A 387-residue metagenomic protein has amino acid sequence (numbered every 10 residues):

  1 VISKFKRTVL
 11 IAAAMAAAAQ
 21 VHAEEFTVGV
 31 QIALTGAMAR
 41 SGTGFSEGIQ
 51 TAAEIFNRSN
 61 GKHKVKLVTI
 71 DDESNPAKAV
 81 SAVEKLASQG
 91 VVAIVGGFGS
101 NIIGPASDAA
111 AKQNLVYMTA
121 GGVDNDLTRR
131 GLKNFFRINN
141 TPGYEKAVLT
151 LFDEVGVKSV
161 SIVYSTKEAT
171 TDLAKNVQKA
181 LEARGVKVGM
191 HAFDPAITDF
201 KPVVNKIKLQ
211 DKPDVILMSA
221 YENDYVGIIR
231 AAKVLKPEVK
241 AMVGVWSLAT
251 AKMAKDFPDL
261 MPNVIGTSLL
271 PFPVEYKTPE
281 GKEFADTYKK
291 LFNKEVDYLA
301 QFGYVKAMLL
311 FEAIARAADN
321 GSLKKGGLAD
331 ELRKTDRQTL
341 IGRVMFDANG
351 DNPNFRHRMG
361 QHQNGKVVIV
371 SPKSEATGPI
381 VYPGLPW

Functional and structural regions predicted by a protein language model:
V1-V9: Bacterial N-terminal signal peptides that target proteins for export
A17-A23: Sec/Tat signal peptide C-region and signal peptidase I cleavage site
G29-Q50, I70-A77, G99-N101, V163-T171 (+2 more regions): Extracytoplasmic "Venus flytrap"
S41-F45, I55-R129, I138, D194-F200 (+2 more regions): Beta-alpha junction/loop-to-helix N-cap segments that form part of ligand/metal-binding clefts
S81, D124-D126, K133-L235, P273-E283: Extracellular/periplasmic Venus flytrap/periplasmic-binding protein
L86-F98, M118-A120, S161-Y164, D211-E222 (+3 more regions): Periplasmic-binding protein-like
A232-Y304, A318, K373-G378, Y382-W387: Extracellular/periplasmic periplasmic-binding protein-like sensory domains
K290-A300, F311-S371: Segments of small-molecule ligand-sensing domains
